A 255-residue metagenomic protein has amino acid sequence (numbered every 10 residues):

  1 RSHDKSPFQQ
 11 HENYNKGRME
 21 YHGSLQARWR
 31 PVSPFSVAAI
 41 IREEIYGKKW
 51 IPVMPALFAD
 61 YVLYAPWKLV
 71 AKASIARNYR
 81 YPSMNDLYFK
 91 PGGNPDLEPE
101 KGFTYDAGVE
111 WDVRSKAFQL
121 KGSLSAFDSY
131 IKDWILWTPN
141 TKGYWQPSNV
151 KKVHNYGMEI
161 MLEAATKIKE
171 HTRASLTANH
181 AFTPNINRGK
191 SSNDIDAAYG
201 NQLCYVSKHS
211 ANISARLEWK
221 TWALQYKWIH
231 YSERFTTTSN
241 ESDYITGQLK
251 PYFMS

Functional and structural regions predicted by a protein language model:
S2-S6, D243-S255: Short, intrinsically disordered, charge-balanced linker/junction segments flanking boundaries in proteins
D4-Y14, K49-P55, M84-K90, D133-K142 (+2 more regions): Outer-membrane beta-barrel translocator domains and adjoining extracellular loop/strand segments of Gram-negative
F8-S129, S214-R216: Structural signature of Gram-negative outer-membrane beta-barrels, strongest in the C-terminal barrel of TonB-dependent
H11-M19, I45-I51, G93-K101, P147-N155 (+2 more regions): Replace "Gram-negative outer membrane beta-barrel proteins" with "bacterial and organellar outer membrane beta-barrel
R18-S24, P52-A56, G102-D106, K121 (+5 more regions): Transmembrane beta-barrel architecture of outer-membrane proteins
R30-S36, A126-Y130, N149-S239: Gram-negative outer-membrane beta-barrel transporters
Y61-P66, V70-K72, P99-A165, K169 (+2 more regions): Membrane-embedded beta-barrel scaffold of Gram-negative outer-membrane proteins
A76, Y81, N85, N94 (+4 more regions): Generic secondary-structure boundary/loop-capping signal
